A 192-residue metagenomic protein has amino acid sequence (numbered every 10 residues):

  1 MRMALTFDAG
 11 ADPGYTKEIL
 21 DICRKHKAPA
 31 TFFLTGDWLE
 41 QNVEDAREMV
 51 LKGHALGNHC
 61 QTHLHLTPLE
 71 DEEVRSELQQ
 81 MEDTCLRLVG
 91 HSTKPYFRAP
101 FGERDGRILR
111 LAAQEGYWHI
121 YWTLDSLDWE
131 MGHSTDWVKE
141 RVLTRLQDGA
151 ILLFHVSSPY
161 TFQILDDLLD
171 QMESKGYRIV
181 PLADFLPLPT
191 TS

Functional and structural regions predicted by a protein language model:
M1-P68, E73, E77-T84, T93-K94 (+1 more regions): Active-site beta->alpha N-cap acidic-glycine motif
T6, G57, R98, L153 (+1 more regions): Generic enzyme active-site microenvironment
E18-D21, E44, E48, S76 (+4 more regions): Alpha-helical scaffolding segments of alpha/beta enzyme cores, especially the outer helices of TIM-barrel or partial
K25-A30, L39-E40, Y160-S192: C-terminal domain-boundary segment and adjacent tail
A55-T62, G102, F154-S157: Histidine-centered catalytic micro-motifs
E103, L109-R145, Y177-P189: His/Asp/Glu-enriched short active-site or ligand-binding loop at hydrolase and phosphoryl-transfer sites
